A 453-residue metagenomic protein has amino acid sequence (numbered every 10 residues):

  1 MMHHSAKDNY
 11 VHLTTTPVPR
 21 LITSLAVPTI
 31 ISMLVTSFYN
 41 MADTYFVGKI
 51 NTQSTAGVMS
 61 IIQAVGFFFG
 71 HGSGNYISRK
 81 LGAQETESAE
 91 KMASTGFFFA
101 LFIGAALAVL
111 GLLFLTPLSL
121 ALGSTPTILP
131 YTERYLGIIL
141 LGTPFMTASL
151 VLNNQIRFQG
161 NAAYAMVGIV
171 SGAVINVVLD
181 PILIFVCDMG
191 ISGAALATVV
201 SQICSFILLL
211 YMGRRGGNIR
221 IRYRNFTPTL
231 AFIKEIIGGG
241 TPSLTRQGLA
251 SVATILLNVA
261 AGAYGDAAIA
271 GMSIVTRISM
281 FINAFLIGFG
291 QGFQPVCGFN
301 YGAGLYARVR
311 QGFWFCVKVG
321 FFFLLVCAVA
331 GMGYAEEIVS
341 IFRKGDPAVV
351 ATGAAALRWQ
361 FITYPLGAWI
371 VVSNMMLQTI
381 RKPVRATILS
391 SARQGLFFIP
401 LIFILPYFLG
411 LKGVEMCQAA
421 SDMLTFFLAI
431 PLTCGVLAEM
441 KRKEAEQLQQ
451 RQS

Functional and structural regions predicted by a protein language model:
M1-A26, I77-P144, V186-T241, C297-T363 (+1 more regions): Short alpha-helical transmembrane segments in multi-pass integral membrane proteins
L13-I50, S60-G72, Y76, L101-A108 (+5 more regions): N-terminal transmembrane alpha-helices
S24-D43, I138, G172, S201-S205 (+4 more regions): Transmembrane helical elements of multi-pass membrane transporters/channels
L34-A56, S119-P126, I182-M189, G248-F281 (+3 more regions): Helix-terminus/linker motif at the lipid-water interface of multi-pass membrane proteins
M41-Y45, V109, P117, V151-Q155 (+7 more regions): Alpha-helical transmembrane segments of multipass membrane proteins
T44, T52-T55, T86, L115 (+6 more regions): Membrane-helix interface/capping residues of multi-pass secondary transporters
T55-V109, M146-A165, G271-A335, G367-L389: Small-residue-rich hydrophobic transmembrane alpha-helices
G70, G74, I139-R157, A165-A173 (+5 more regions): Short runs within selected transmembrane alpha-helices of multi-pass transporters and secretion channels
